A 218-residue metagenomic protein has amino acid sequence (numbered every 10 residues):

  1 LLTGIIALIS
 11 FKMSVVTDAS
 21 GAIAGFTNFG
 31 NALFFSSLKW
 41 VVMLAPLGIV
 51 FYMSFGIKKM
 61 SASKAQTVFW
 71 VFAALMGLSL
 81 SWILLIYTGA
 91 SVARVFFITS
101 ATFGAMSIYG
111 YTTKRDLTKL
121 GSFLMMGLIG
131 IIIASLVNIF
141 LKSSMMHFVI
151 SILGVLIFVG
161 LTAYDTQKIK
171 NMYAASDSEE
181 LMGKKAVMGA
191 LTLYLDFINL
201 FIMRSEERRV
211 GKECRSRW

Functional and structural regions predicted by a protein language model:
L1-R209: A hydrophobic alpha-helical transmembrane-helix feature that marks the membrane cores and membrane-interface segments
R208-W218: Single conserved hydrophobic/aromatic residue that forms the stacking wall/gate of nucleotide- or nucleobase-binding
